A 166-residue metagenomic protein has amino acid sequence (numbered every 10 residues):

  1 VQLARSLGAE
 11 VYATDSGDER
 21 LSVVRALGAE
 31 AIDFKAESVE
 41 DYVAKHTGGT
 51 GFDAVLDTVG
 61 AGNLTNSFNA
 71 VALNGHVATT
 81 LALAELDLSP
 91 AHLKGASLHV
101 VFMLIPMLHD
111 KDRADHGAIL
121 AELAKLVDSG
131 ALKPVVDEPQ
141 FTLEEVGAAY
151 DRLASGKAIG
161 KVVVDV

Functional and structural regions predicted by a protein language model:
V1-A36: Mid-domain Rossmann-like dinucleotide-binding core that forms the NAD(H)/NADP(H) cofactor-binding site
G28, G51-F52, V146: Local beta-strand N-terminus motif with an aromatic residue
E30-E37, E138-E144: Short acidic-hydrophobic, aromatic-tinged amphipathic segments that line or gate anion-handling sites
I32-H99: Glycine-rich cofactor phosphate-binding loops and adjacent beta1-alpha1 units of small-molecule cofactor enzyme domains
P90-E138: C-terminal substrate-binding/catalytic core of Rossmann-like NAD(P)-dependent dehydrogenases/reductases
S129-V135, G147-V166: C-terminal capping/lid region of NAD(P)-dependent oxidoreductase domains
